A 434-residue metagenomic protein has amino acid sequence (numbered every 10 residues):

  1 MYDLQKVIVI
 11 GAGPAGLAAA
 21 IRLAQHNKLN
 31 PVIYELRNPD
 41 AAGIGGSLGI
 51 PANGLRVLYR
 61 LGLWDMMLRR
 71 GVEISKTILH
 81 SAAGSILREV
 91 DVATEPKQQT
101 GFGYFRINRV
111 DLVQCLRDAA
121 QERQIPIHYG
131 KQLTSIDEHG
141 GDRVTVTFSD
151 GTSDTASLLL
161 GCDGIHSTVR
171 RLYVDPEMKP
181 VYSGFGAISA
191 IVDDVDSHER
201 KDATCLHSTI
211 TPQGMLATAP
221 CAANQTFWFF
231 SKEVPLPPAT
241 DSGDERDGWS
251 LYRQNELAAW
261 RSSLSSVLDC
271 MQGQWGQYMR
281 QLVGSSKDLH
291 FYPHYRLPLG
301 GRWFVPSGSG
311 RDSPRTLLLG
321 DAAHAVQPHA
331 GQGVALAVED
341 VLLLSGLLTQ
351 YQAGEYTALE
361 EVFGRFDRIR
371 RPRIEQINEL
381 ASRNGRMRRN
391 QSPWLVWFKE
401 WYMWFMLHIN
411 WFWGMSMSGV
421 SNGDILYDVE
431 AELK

Functional and structural regions predicted by a protein language model:
M1-K434: FAD-dependent flavoprotein oxygenase/oxidase catalytic domain
